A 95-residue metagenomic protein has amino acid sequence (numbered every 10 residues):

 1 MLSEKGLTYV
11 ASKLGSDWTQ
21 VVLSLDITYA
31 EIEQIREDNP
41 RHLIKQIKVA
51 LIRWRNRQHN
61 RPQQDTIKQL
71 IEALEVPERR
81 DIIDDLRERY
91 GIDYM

Functional and structural regions predicted by a protein language model:
M1-L14: Extended, non-catalytic structural segments that build the interaction scaffolds of large macromolecular assemblies
L2-K5, T19-M95: Alpha-helical death-domain superfamily interaction modules
